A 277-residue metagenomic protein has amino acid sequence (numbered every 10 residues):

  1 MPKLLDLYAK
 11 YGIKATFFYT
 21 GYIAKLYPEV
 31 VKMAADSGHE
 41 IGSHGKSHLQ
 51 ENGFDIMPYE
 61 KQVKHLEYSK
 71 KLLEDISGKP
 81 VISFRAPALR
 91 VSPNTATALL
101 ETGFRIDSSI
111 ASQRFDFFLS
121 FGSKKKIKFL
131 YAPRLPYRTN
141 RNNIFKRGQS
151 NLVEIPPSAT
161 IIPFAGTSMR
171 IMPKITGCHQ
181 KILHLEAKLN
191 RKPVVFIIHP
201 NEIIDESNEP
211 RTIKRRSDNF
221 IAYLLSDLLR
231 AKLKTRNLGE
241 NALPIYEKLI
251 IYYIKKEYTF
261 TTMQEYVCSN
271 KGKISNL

Functional and structural regions predicted by a protein language model:
M1-G12, F17, L243: Active-site-flanking structural segment that lines cofactor/substrate pockets
M1-L5, P28-K32, V63-K70, A96 (+2 more regions): Generic structural signal for well-ordered alpha-helices, preferentially at hydrophobic/aromatic core positions
M1-P2, A24-A35, P136-N143: Alpha-helical scaffolding within the catalytic cores of extracellular/periplasmic polymer-degrading hydrolases
K10-Y11, K174-L277: C-terminal domain-boundary segment and adjacent tail
Y11-S92, F104-R105, S109-I110, R114-F117 (+1 more regions): Metal-dependent polysaccharide deacetylase catalytic core of the NodB/CE4 family, i.e., the active-site-bearing domain
Y27-D36, R105, S120-F129, E209-I221: Aromatic- and acidic-residue-enriched segments that line the glycan-binding/catalytic groove of carbohydrate-active
Y27-E29, N94-T97, S207-E209, G272-K273: A short acidic (Asp/Glu
E74, K79, S83-P200, I274: Active-site-adjacent pocket scaffolds in enzyme catalytic domains
